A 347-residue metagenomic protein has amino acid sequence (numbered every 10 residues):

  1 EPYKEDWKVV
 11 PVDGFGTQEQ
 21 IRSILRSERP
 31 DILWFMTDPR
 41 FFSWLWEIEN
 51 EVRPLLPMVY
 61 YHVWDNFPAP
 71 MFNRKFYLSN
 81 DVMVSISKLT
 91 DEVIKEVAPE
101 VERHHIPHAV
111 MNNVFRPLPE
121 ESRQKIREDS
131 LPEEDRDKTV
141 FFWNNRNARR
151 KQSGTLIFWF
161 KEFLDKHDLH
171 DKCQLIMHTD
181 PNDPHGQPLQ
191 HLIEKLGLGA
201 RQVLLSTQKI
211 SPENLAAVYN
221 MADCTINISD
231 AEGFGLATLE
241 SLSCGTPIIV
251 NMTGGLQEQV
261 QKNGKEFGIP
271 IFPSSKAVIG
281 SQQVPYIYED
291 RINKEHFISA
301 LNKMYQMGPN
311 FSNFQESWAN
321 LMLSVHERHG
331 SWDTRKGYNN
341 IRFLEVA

Functional and structural regions predicted by a protein language model:
R22-F42, P57-Y60: Short N-terminal targeting/anchoring amphipathic segment
P70-F72, K95, V110-P132, Q187: Acidic anion/phosphate-binding donor-loop and adjacent secondary structure in glycosyltransferase catalytic cores
L89, A109: Carbohydrate-associated surface elements
E133-K151, I157-F160, L175-I176: Conserved donor-binding/catalytic core segment of Leloir-type glycosyltransferases
G186-K209, E213: Nucleotide-activated donor-binding/catalytic signature segment of Leloir-type glycosyltransferases, i.e., the conserved
D230: Aromatic "clamp/platform" in nucleotide-sugar-dependent glycosyltransferases that forms part of the donor/acceptor
P247-V250, V260-Q261, F267-P270: Short hydrophobic beta-strand element within catalytic cores of glycosyltransferases and related nucleotide-activated
E289-H296, Q306-F343: A charged, aromatic-enriched C-terminal amphipathic alpha-helix characteristic of glycosyltransferases across folds
